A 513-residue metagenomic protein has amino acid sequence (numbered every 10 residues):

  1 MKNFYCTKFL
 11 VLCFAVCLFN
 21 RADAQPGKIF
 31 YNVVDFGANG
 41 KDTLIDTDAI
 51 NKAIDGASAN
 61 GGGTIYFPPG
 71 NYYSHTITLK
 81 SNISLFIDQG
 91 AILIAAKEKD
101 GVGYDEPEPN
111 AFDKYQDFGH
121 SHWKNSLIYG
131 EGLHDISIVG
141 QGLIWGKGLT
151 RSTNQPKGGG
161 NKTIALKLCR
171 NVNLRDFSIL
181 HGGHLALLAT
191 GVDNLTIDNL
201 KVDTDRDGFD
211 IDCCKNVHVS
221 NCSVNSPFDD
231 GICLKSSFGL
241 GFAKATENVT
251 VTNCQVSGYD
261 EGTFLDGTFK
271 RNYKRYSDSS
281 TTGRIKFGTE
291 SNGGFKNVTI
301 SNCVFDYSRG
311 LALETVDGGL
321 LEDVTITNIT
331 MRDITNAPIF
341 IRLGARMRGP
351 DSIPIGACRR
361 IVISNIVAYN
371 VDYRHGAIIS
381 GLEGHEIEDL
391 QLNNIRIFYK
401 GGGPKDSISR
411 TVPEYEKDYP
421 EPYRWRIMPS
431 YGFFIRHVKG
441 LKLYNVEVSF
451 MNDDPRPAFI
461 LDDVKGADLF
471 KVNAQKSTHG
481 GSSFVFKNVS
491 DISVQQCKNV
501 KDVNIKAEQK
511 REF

Functional and structural regions predicted by a protein language model:
M1-L10: Bacterial N-terminal signal peptides that target proteins for export
F14-F513: Extracellular/periplasmic carbohydrate-active domains that bind, remodel, or depolymerize complex polysaccharides
